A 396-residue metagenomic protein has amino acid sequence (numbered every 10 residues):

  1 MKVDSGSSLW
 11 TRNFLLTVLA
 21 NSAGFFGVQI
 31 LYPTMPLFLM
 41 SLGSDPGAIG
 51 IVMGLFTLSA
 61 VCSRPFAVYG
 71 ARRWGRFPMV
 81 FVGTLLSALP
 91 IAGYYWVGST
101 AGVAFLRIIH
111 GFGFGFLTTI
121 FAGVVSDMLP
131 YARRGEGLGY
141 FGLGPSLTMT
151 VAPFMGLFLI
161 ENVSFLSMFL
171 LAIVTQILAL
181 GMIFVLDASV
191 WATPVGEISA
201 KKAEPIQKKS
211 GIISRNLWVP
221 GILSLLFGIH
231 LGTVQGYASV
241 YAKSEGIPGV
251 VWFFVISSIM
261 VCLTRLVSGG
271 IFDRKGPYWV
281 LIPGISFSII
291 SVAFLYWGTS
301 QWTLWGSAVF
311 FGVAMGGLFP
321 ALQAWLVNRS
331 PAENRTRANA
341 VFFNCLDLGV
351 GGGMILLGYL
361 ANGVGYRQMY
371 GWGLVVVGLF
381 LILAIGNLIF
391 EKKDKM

Functional and structural regions predicted by a protein language model:
K2-W10, V190-G221: Juxtamembrane intracellular "pre-TM" segments in multi-pass secondary transporters
T11-G50, G228-Y241: Helix-loop boundary and gating motifs at the non-cytosolic
T57-P65, M149-T150, S258-C262, L266 (+1 more regions): Residue-level signature of mid-helix packing/kink "hotspots" within the transmembrane helices of 12-pass Major
S63-G75, R265-G276: Helix-to-loop junctions at the C-terminal end of transmembrane segments in multipass secondary transporters
P78-A92, W279-A293: Structural signature of the two symmetry-related core transmembrane helices
A101-I109, W302-F310: Paired small-residue
I108-G144: Cytoplasmic helix-loop-helix junction between adjacent transmembrane helices in 12-TM secondary transporters
V174-G196, L383-L388: C-terminal membrane-cytosol helix-exit motif in multi-pass small-molecule transporters
